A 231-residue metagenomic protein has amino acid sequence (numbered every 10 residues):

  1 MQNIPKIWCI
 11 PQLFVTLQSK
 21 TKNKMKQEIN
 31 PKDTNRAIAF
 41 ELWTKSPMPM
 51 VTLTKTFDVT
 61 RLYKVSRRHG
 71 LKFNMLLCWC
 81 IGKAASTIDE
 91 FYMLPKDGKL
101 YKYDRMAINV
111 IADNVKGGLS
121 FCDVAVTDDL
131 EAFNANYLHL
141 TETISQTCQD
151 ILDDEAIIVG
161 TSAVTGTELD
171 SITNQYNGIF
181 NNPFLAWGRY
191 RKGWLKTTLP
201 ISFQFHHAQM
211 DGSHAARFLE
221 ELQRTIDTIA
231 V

Functional and structural regions predicted by a protein language model:
K6, L13-T16: Short, positively charged and aromatic/hydrophobic N-terminal segments
K26-K72: N-terminal beta-alpha "docking/capping" segments at the starts of catalytic domains in thioester/acy l-group-handling
V51-T54, L62-H69, L119-E131, M210: Acyl-group handling in specialized metabolite and lipid biosynthesis
L62-T87, L199-F218: Acyl activation and transfer enzymes in specialized metabolism, enriched for ANL adenylate-forming modules
F91-D123, E155: Small-residue-rich loop/turn and linker elements
N114-L169: Helical lid/core segments from catalytic subdomains that handle acyl or acyl-like groups
D154-E168, P183-E220: Histidine-centered acyl-transfer/condensation active-site motif and its immediate structural neighborhood
